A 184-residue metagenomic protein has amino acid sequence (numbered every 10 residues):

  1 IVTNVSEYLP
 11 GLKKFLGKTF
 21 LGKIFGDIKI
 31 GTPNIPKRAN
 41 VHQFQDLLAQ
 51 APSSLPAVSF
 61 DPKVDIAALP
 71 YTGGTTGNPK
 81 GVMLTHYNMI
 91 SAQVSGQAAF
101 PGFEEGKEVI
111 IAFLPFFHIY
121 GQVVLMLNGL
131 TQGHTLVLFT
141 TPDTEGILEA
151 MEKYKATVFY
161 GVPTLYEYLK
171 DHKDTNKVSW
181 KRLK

Functional and structural regions predicted by a protein language model:
I1-K63, H172-K173: ANL superfamily adenylate-forming
V2-G11, P142-D143, A156-K184: Adenylate-forming
Y8-L9, T75, I119, E145: Flexible, glycine-rich phosphate/dinucleotide-binding loops and adjacent beta-alpha linkers at cofactor/substrate
K37-N40, K107, G133, R182: A generic structural signal for alpha->beta connector loops
A51-V64, L69-A112, Q132-H134, K177-V178: Conserved adenylate-forming
L69, F113-L114, F139, V162: Short hydrophobic "strand-cap" motifs at the C-terminus of beta-strands
P79-G81, P115, T144, P163: Proline-centered helix-kink/hinge sites
I90-V109, F117-V158, Y168-K173: Conserved AMP-binding/adenylation subdomain of ANL enzymes
